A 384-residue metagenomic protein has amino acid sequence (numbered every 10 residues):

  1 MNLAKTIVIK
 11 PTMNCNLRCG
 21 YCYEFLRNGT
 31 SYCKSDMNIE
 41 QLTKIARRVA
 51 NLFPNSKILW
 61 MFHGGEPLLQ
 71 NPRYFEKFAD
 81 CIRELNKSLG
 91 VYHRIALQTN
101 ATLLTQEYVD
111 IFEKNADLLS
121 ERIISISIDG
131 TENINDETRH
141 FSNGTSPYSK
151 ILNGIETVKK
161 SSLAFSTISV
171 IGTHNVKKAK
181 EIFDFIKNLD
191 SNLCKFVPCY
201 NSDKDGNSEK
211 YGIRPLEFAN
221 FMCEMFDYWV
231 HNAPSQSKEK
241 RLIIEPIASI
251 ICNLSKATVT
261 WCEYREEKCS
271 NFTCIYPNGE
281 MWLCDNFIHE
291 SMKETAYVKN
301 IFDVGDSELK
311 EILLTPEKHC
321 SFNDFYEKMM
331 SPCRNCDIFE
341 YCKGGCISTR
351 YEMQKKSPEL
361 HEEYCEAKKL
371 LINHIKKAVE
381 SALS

Functional and structural regions predicted by a protein language model:
N2-E40: Canonical Radical SAM [4Fe-4S] cluster-binding loop centered on the CxxxCxxC motif and its immediate flanking residues
P11-R18, E66, C333-N335, F339-E340: Cysteine-centered iron-sulfur cluster-binding motifs in ferredoxin-type domains/subunits of redox enzymes
C15, F62, L97, G279: Conserved, mostly hydrophobic/aromatic
Y23, D337, K369: Cys/His-coordinated zinc-binding microdomains
A46-H63, L360-S384: Short Fe-S-cluster ligation motifs
A46-R47, N51-M61, Q70-N201, S208-Y211: Radical SAM/AdoMet-radical enzyme domain recognition
E137-S149, E156, K160-C269, C274-M281 (+1 more regions): Radical SAM enzyme [4Fe-4S]-AdoMet core and its adjacent flexible, acidic and glycine-rich loops/tails across
I244-E366: Accessory C-terminal segments flanking Radical SAM cores
